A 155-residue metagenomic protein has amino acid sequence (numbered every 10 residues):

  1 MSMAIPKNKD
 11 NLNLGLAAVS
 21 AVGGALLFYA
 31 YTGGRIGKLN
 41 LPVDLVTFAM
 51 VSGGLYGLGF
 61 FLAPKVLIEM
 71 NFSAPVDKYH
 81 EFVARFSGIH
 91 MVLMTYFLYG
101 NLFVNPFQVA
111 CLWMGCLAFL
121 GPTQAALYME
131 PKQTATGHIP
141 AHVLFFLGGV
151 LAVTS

Functional and structural regions predicted by a protein language model:
I5-A21, L27-G53, K78: Cytosolic juxtamembrane helix and N-cap/initiation of the first transmembrane helix
A25-G33, A125-A126, F146-S155: Membrane-water interface at the C-terminal end of transmembrane alpha helices
V43-V46, N105-M114: Membrane-interfacial loop-to-transmembrane alpha-helix junctions, especially the N-terminal start
M50-F60, K78-F103, G115-A118: Core segments of alpha-helical transmembrane spans in multipass integral membrane proteins
K65-A84: Interfacial loop at the N-terminal end of multi-pass membrane proteins
S87, M94, V109-A126, V143-G148: Hydrophobic alpha-helical membrane segments
F103-V109, G121-I139: Membrane-helix boundary connector in multi-pass membrane proteins
T134-L151: Alpha-helical membrane-associated segments of multi-pass integral membrane proteins
